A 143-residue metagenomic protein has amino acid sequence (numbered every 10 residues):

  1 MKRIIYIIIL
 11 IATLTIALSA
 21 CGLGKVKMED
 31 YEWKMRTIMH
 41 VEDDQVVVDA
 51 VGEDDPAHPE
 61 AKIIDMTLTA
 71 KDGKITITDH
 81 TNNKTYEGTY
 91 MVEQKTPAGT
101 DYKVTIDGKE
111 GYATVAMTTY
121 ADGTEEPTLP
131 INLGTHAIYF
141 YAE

Functional and structural regions predicted by a protein language model:
M1-A20: Sec-dependent bacterial lipoprotein signal peptides
C21-T37: N-terminal helix-cap/turn-to-beta initiation motif at the start of protein domains
M28, T67-I75, T96, M117-T128: Short, solvent-exposed coil/turn segments at beta-strand boundaries
Q45-P97: N-terminal glycine/threonine-rich, aromatic-flanked beta-hairpin/loop signature
V51-A57, Q94-T119: An anionic, turn-rich surface loop/hairpin at beta-sheet edges that serves as a generic interaction/coordination patch
D65-L68, G88-V92, A113-A121, F140-Y141: Hydrophobic/aromatic beta-strand elements that line small-molecule binding cavities or substrate pockets in beta-rich
I75-D79, D101-G108, I131: Short beta-strand segments that buttress and anchor functional surface loops
N83-P97, T128-E143: Edge beta-strand at a domain terminus
